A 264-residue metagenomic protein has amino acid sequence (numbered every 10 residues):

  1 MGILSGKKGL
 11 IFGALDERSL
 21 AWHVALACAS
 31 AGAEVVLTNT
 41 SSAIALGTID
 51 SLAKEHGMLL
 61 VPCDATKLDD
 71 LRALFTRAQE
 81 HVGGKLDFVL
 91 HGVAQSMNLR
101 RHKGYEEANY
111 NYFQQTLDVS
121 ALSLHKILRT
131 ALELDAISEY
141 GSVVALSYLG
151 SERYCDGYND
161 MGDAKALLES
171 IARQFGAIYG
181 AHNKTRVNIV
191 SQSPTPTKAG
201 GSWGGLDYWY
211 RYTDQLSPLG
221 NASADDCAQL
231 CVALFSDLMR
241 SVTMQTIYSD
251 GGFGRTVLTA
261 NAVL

Functional and structural regions predicted by a protein language model:
G2-L37: Canonical Rossmann dinucleotide-binding motif of NAD(H)/NADP(H)-dependent dehydrogenases/reductases, specifically
I11, L90, V144, V187-V190 (+3 more regions): Hydrophobic structural elements of the Rossmann-like NAD(P)H-binding subdomain that define the short-chain
G13-H23, A94-H182, S191-T197, G220 (+1 more regions): Catalytic loop of short-chain dehydrogenase/reductase
C28, Y179, L234: Aromatic pocket-lining residues of Rossmann-like dinucleotide-binding sites
A33-I49: Conserved glycine-rich Rossmann-like NAD(P)H-binding loop of the short-chain dehydrogenase/reductase
T48-S51, H182, I189-L216, D226 (+1 more regions): A glycine/serine/threonine-rich, flexible loop-to-helix segment that serves as the NAD(P) cofactor-binding "lid"
A53, V61-R72, T76-T116, E133 (+4 more regions): Conserved mid-core segment of classical short-chain dehydrogenase/reductases
L122, I189, D207-G251: C-terminal helical subdomain
